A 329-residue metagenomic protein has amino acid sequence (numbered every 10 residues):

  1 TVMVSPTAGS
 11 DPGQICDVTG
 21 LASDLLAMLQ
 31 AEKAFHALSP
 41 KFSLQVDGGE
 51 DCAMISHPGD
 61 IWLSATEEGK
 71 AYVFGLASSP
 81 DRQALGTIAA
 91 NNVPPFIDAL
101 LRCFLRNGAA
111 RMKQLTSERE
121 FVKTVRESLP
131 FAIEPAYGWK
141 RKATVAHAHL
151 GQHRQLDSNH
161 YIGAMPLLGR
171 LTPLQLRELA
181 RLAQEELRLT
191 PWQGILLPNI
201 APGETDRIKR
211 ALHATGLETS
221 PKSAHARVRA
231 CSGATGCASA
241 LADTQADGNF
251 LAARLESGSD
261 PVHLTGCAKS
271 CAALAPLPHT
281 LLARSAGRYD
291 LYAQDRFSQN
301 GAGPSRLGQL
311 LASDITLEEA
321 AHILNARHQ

Functional and structural regions predicted by a protein language model:
T1-F74, G86-I88, P95, I162-A286: Small-residue-enriched alpha-helical segments and adjacent helix-cap loops that form tight helix-helix packing
M28-F35, N91, A99-N107, S128-A132 (+7 more regions): Change "in soluble alpha/beta enzymes" to "in soluble alpha/beta proteins
F35-S39, L105-T124, S128-T144, E185-P191 (+3 more regions): Flexible, glycine/charged-enriched surface loops at secondary-structure junctions
L38, F42-R119, T280-Q329: Mobile "lid/hinge" segments at catalytic clefts and subdomain interfaces of large enzymes
R102, L150-D157, A183-L189: Short, flexible, solvent-exposed loop/turn segments with mixed acidic/basic and small polar residues
E127, F131-R141, P173-Q175, S257 (+4 more regions): Rossmann-like S-adenosyl-L-methionine
W139-Y161: Active-site cores of enzymes that catalyze phosphoryl transfer or operate on phosphate-rich substrates
